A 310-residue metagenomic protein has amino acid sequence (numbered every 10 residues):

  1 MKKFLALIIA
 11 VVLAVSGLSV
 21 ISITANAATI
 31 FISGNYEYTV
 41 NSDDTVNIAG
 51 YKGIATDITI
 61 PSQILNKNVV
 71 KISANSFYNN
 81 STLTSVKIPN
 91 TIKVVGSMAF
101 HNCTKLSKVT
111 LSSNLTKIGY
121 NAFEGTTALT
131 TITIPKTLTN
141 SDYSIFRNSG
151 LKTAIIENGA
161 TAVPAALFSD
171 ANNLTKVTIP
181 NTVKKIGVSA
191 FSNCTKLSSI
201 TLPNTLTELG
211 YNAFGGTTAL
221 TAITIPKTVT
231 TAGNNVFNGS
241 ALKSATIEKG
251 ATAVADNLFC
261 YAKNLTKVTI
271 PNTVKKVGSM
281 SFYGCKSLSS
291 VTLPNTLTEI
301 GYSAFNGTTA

Functional and structural regions predicted by a protein language model:
M1-V11, V15: Positively charged n-region of N-terminal signal peptides that target proteins for export
A10, S73-A74: Generic solvent-exposed, charged/amphipathic alpha-helical segments that serve as macromolecular interface scaffolds
V15-G34: Sec-dependent signal peptide cleavage junction
N26, F305-A310: Short, intrinsically disordered, charge-balanced linker/junction segments flanking boundaries in proteins
N35-D44, G53-V70, S81-V94, T104-K117 (+9 more regions): Structural signature of tandem-repeat unit edges
G50-Y51, S76: Acidic, Ser/Thr
A74-S76, G96-H101, G119-E124, D142-I145 (+7 more regions): Consensus positions within tandem repeat domains that build extended binding/scaffold surfaces
